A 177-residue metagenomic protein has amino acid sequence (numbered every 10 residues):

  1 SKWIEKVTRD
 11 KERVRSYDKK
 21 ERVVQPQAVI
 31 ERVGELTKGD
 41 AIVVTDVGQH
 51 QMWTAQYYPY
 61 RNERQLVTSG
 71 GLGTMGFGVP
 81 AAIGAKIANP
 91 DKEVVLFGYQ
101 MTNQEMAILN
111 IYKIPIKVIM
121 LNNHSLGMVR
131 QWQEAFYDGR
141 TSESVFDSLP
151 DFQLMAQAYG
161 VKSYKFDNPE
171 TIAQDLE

Functional and structural regions predicted by a protein language model:
S1-I4, L176: Glycine-rich, acidic loop regions that bind phosphate or pyrophosphate groups
I4-D91: Active-site diphosphate/adenylate-binding microenvironment
P26, P90-V95, A173-E177: Short, intrinsically disordered, charge-balanced linker/junction segments flanking boundaries in proteins
Q51-M52, G73-M75, Y99-M101, H124-M128: Short gly/pro/ser/thr-enriched loop/turn and capping motifs at secondary-structure boundaries
T54-P59, G78-P80, N103-M106, M128-Q133: Short acidic, glycine/serine/threonine-rich loops at helix termini
D91-M101, I116-L121: A short, small-residue-rich loop immediately preceding and capping a beta-strand
I111-E177: Thiamine diphosphate
